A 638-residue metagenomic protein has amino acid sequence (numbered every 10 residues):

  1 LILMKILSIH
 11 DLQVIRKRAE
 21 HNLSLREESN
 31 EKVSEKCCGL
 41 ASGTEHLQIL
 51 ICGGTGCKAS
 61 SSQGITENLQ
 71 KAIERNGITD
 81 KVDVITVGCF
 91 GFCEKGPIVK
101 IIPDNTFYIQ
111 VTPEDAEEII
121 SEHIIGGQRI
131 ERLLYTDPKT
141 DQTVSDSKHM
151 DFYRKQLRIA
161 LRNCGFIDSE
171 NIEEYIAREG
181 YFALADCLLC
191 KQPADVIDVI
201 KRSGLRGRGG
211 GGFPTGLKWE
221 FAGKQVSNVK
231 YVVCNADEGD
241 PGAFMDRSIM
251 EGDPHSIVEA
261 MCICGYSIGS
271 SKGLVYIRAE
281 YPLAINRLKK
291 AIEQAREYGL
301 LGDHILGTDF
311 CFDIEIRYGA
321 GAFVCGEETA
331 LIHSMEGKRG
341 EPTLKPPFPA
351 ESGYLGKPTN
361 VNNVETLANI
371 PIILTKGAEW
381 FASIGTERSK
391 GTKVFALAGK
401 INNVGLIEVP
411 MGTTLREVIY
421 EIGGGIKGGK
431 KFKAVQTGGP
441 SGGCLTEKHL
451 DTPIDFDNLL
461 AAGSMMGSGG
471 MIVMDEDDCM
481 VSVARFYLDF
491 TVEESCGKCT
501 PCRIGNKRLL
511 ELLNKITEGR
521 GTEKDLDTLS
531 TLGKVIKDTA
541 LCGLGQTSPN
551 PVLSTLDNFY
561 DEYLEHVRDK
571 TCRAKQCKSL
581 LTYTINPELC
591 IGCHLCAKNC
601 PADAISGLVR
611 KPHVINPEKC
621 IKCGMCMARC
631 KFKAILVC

Functional and structural regions predicted by a protein language model:
R18-C37, E45-L47, S62-T86, P103-Y135 (+12 more regions): Ferredoxin-type iron-sulfur electron-transfer modules in oxidoreductases and energy-metabolism complexes
E27-N30, L134-R202, L355, N362-G377: Flexible inter-domain linker/hinge segments
G54-S61, I200-A222, G321-H333, R339 (+2 more regions): Conserved phosphate/anionic-ligand binding catalytic regions in large, soluble enzymes, centered on
G64, G391-N403, V409-M411, L415 (+2 more regions): C-terminal accessory/binding modules appended to enzymatic or scaffolding proteins
K95-V99, P501-K507, I585, L595-P612 (+1 more regions): Iron-sulfur cluster-binding cysteine motifs and their immediate structural context in ferredoxin-like electron-transfer
Q156, I285-M411, G423: Hydrophobic alpha-helical positions that pack around
A185-V226, A382-S383, R388, A396 (+3 more regions): Accessory "access/gating" subregions that flank catalytic or transport cores
A260-C262, G412-K427: Short amphipathic, charge-patterned alpha-helical segments
